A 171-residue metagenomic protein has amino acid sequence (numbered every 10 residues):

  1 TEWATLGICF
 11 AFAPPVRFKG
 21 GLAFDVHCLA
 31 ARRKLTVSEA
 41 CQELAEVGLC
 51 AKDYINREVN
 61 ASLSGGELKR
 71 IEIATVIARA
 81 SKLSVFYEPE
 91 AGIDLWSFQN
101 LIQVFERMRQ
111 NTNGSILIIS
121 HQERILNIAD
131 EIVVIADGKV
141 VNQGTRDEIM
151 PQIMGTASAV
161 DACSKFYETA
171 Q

Functional and structural regions predicted by a protein language model:
T1-T36: ABC ATPase nucleotide-binding domain signature region
E72-I73, I93: Hydrophobic anchor residue at the start of the ABC signature
V76-I77: ABC ATPase C-loop
E88-P89, W96: Walker B catalytic motif
F98-N111: Helical segment within the ABC ATPase nucleotide-binding domain
H121-N127: Conserved H-loop
N127-V134: Conserved catalytic segment of ABC-fold P-loop ATPases
